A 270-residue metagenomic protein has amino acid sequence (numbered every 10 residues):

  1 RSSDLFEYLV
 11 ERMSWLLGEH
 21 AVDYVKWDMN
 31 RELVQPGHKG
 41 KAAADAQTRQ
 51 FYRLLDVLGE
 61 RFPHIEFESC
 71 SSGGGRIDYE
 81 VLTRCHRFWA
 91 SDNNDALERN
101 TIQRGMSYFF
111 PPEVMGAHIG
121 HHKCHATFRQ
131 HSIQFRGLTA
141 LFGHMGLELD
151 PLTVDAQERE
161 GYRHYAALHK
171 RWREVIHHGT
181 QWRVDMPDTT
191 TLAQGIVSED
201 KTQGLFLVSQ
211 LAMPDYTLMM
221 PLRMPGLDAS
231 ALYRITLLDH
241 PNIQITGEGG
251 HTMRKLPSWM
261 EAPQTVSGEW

Functional and structural regions predicted by a protein language model:
R1-E7, E11, G18, T48-R49 (+1 more regions): Glycan-recognition surfaces
Y8-G40: Active-site groove signature of glycoside hydrolases
V25-N30, E68-S72, S209: Generic beta-strand/beta-sheet core signal
D28, F67, A140, F206 (+1 more regions): Conserved, mostly hydrophobic/aromatic
R31-P36, G74-Y79, K123-T127, E148-D150 (+3 more regions): Flexible loop/turn segments at secondary-structure boundaries
H131-D185: Catalytic cores of secreted or luminal carbohydrate-active enzymes
M186-A229: Carbohydrate-binding surface patches
A212-W270: C-terminal beta-sandwich/jelly-roll accessory domains of carbohydrate-active enzymes
